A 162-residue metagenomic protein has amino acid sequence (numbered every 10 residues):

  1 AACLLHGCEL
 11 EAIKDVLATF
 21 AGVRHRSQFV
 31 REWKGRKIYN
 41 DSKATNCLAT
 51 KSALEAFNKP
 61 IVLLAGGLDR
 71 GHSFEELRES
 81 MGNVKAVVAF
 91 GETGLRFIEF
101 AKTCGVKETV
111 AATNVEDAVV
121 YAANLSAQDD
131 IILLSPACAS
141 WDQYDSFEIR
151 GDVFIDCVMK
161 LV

Functional and structural regions predicted by a protein language model:
A1-V84: Nucleotide phosphate-binding/pyrophosphate-handling subdomain across enzymes that bind or process nucleotide phosphates
R36-K37, S140-Y144: A short acidic, helix-capping loop that chelates divalent metal ions and anchors anionic groups
G71, L95-R96, A139-D142: Short, active-site-adjacent cap segments at secondary-structure transitions
F74-D130: C-terminal helical cap/extension that packs against the catalytic core of soluble nucleotide-cofactor enzymes
L133-A137: Short beta-strands and strand-loop turn motifs
I155-V162: Short, flexible loop segments at boundaries between secondary-structure elements
